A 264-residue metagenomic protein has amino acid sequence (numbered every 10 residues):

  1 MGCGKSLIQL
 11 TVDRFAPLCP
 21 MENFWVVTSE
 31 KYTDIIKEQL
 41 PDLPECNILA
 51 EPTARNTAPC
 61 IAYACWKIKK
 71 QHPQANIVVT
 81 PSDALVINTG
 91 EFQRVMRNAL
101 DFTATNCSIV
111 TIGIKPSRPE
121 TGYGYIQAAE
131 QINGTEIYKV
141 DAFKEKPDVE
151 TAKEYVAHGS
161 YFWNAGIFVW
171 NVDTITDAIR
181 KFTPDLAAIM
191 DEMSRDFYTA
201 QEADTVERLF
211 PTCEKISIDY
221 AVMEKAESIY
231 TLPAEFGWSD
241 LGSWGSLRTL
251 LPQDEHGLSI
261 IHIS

Functional and structural regions predicted by a protein language model:
G2-P81, I87-R97: Conserved N-terminal catalytic core of the sugar/cofactor nucleotidyltransferase
I8, A64, D83, I126 (+2 more regions): Residue-level signal for inorganic ion chemistry
W25, I77, S160, I167-F168 (+1 more regions): A residue-level structural signature of the nucleotidyltransferase/glycosyltransferase Rossmann-like core
T28, T80, P147, W170 (+1 more regions): A conserved hydrophobic position in a structured secondary element of the catalytic/binding core that shapes
N47, K139, S228-Y230: Conserved beta-strand segments of alpha/beta enzyme cores
I48, I109-T111, T231: Conserved beta-strand scaffold positions in the cores of enzyme catalytic domains, especially in NTP/NDP-utilizing
T89-F210: Conserved core of the sugar-phosphate nucleotidyltransferase
V172-S264: Left-handed beta-helix
